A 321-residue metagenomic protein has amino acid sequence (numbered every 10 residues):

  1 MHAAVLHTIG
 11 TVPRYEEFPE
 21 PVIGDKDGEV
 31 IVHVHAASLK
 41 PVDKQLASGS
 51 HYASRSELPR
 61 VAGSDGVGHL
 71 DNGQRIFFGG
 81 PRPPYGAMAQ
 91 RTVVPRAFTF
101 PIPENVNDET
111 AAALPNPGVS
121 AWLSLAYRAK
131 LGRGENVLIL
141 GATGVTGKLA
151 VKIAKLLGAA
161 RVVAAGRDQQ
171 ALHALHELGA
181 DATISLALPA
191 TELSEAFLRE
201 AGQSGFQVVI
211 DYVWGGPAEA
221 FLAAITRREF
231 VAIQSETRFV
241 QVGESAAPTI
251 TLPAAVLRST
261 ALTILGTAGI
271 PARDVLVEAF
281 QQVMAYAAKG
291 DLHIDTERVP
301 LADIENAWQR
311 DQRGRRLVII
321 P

Functional and structural regions predicted by a protein language model:
H2, N136, A160-V162, R238 (+1 more regions): Residues at the starts of beta-strands that form the adenosine-phosphate
P21-L39, S50-G86, F98, N105: Glycine-rich beta-strand-centered segment in the early N-terminal region that forms part of a ligand/cofactor-binding
S64-D65, R75-G141: NAD(P)H dinucleotide-binding glycine-rich loop of Rossmann-like/cofactor-binding domains, especially the beta1-alpha1
M88, G166-A174, T249-A254: Short, glycine/polar-rich helix-capping loops at beta-to-alpha or helix-loop-helix junctions that flank or form
L114-P189: Mid-domain Rossmann-like dinucleotide-binding core that forms the NAD(H)/NADP(H) cofactor-binding site
K155-R228, I270, L276: Adenosine-nucleotide cofactor-binding segment
W214-D291: Glycine-rich phosphate-binding loop and adjacent beta-alpha segment of Rossmann(oid) nucleotide-cofactor-binding
D274-P321: C-terminal hydrophobic helical "lid"/dimerization subdomain of Rossmann-like NAD(P)H-dependent oxidoreductases
